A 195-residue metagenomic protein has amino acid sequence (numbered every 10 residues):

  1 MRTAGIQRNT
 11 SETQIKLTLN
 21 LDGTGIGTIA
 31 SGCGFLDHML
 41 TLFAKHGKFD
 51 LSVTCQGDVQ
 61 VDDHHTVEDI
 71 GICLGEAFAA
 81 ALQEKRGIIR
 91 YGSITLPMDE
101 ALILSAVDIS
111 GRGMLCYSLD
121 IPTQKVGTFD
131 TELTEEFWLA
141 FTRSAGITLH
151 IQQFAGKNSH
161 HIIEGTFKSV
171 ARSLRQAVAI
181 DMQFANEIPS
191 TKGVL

Functional and structural regions predicted by a protein language model:
M1-L195: N-terminal intrinsically disordered, cationic/polar leader segments that include organellar targeting peptides
